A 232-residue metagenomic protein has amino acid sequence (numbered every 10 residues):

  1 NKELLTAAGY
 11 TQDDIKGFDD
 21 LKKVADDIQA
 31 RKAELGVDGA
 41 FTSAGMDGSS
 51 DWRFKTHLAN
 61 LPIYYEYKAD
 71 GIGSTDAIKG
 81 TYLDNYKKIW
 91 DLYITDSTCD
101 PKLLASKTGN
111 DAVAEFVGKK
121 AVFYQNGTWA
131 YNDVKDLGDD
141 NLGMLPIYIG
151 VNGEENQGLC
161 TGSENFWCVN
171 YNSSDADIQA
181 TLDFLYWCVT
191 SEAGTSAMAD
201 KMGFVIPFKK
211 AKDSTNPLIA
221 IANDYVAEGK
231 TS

Functional and structural regions predicted by a protein language model:
E3-D14, T98-D100: Aromatic-glycine-rich donor-binding/catalytic loop that engages nucleotide-sugar donors across glycosyltransferases
A8, D136-K201: Extracytoplasmic/periplasmic substrate-recognition and gating elements
K16-K22, L103-G118: Short helix-initiation/N-cap motifs at beta->coil->alpha
K22-T75, A121: Extracytoplasmic/periplasmic solute-binding protein
V24-D27, G71-S106: Glycine-centered hinge/linker elements that transmit conformational signals in sensory and ligand-binding systems
G109, N126-Y131, I147, S163-N165: Beta->alpha turn/N-cap motifs
V122-G127, G143: Paired acidic/hydrophobic, glycine-rich loop segments that form the ligand-binding mouth/hinge of periplasmic-binding
M198-S232: Long, aromatic- and glycine/proline-rich binding clefts that accommodate carbohydrate-like moieties
